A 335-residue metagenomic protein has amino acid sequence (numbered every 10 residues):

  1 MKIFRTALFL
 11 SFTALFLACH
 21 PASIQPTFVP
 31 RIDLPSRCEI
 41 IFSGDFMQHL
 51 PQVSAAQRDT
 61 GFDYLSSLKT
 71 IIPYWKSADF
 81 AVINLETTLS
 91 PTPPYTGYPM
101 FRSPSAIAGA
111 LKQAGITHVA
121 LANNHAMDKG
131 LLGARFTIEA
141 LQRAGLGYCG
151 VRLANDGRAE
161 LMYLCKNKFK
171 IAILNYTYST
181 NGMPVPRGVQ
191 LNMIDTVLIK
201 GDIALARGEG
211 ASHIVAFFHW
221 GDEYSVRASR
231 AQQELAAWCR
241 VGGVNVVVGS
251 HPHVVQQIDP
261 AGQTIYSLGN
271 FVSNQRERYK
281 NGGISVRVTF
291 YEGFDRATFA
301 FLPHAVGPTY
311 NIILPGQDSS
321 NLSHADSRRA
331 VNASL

Functional and structural regions predicted by a protein language model:
M1-R5: Positively charged n-region of N-terminal signal peptides that target proteins for export
T6-A7, I199: Generic alpha-helix initiation/capping and coil-helix boundary signal
A7-A18: Bacterial N-terminal signal peptides
H20-L335: Acidic, metal/ion-coordinating pockets
